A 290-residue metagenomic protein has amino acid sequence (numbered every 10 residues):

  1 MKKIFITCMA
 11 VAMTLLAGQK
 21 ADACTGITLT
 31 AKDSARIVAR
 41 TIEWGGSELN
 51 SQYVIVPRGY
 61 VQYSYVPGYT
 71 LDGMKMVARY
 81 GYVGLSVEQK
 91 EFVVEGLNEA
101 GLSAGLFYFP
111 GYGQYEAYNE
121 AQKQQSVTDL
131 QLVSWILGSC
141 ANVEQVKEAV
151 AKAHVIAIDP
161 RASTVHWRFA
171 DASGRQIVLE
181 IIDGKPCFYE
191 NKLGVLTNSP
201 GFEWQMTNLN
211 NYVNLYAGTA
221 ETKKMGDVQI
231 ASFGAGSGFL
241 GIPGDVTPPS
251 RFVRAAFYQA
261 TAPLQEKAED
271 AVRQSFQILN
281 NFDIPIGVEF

Functional and structural regions predicted by a protein language model:
M1-I4, Q19: Positively charged n-region of N-terminal signal peptides that target proteins for export
T7-L16: Bacterial N-terminal signal peptides
L16-D22: Bacterial Sec-dependent signal peptides at the C-terminal "C-region" and cleavage site
D22-I37, G45, N50-S51, A149 (+3 more regions): C-terminus-biased signal that marks the final domain/tail of proteins
A23-A121, R161: A contiguous strand-loop segment
T30-S34, N98-A100, D171-G174, E180-K185 (+1 more regions): Short acidic-glycine loop/turn motifs at beta-strand connectors
Q122-I156, P160-R161, L264, A268-S275: Proteins synthesized as precursors that undergo proteolytic processing into mature forms
K152-P186: Catalytic cofactor-binding cores of redox enzymes
